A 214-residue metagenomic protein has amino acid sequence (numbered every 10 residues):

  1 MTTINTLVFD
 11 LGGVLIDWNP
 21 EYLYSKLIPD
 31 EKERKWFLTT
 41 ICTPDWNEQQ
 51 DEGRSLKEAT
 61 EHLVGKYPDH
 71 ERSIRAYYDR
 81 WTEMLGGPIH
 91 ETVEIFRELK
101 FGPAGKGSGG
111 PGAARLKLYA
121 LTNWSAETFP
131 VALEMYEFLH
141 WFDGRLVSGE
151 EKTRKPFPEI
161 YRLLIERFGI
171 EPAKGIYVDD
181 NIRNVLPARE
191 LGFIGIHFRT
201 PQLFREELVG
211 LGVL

Functional and structural regions predicted by a protein language model:
M1-I4, S125-A126, P130-L214: Asp-based, Mg2+/Mn2+-dependent phosphohydrolase catalytic module
T2-E94, S125-T128: N-terminal helical cap/lid subdomain that shapes the substrate entry/recognition surface in HAD-like hydrolases
D10-G13, G53, A120, R145 (+1 more regions): Generic structural signal for small/hydrophobic residues in well-ordered secondary structure, especially within
D17, A120-T122, H197: Hydrophobic residues in well-ordered beta-strands that form the structural core
I28-E31, T92-G102, A114-E150: Substrate-recognition/cap helix-loop segment adjacent to the acidic, metal-dependent catalytic center of Asp-based
F96-P103, G112, I165, V185 (+1 more regions): Surface-exposed amphipathic alpha-helices with a cationic face
